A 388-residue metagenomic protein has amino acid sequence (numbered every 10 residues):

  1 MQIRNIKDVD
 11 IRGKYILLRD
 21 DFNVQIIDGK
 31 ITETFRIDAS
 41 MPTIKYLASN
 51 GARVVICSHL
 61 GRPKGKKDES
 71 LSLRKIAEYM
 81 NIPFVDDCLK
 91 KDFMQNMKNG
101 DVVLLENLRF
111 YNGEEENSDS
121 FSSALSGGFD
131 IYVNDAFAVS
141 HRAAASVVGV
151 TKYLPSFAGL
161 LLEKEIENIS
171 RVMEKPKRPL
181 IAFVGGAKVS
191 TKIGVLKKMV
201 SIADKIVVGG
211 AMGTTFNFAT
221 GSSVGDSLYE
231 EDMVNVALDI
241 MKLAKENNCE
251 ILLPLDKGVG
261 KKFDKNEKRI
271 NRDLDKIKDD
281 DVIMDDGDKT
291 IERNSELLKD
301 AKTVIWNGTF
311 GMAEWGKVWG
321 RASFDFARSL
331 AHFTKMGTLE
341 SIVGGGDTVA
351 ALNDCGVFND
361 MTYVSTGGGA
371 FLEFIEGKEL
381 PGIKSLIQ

Functional and structural regions predicted by a protein language model:
M1-Q388: Active-site loop-to-helix "anion-binding N-cap" substructures in soluble metabolic enzymes
